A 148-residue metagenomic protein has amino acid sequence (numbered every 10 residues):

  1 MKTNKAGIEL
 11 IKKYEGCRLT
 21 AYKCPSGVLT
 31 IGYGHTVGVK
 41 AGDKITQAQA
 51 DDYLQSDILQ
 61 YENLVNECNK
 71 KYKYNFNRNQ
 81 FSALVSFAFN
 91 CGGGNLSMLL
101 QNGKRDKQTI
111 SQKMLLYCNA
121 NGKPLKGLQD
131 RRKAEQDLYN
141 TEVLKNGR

Functional and structural regions predicted by a protein language model:
M1-V28, H35-I58, E62-N63, K70-K71 (+1 more regions): Long, amphipathic alpha-helical surface segments
I11, Q80-A88, K113-L115: Short alpha-helical scaffolding segments that buttress acidic/His motifs in well-ordered protein cores
Y33-H35, F87-F89: Active-site-proximal beta-strand/loop segments in catalytic clefts of secreted hydrolases
Y72-Q80: Structural motif
